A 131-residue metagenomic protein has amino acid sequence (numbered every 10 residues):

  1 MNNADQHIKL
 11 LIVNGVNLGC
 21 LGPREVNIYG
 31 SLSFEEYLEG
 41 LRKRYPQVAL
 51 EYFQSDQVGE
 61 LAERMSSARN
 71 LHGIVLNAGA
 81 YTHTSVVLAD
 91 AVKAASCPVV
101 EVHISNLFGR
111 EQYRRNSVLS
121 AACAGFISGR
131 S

Functional and structural regions predicted by a protein language model:
D5-L10: Extreme N-terminal starter segment of soluble prokaryotic enzymes
I12-N17: N-terminal nucleotide-binding beta1-loop-alpha1 segment
C20-E35: Glycine- and acidic-residue-enriched helix-capping/strand-helix junction motifs
Y37-A49, S67: A short, N-terminal amphipathic alpha-helix
A49-G59: Short beta->alpha junction loops
E51-Y52, V100, F108-S131: Short, glycine-/small-residue-rich phosphate/pyrophosphate-handling segment
A62-N70: Short, well-structured alpha-helical segments in soluble
H72-F108: Mid-chain, well-packed structural core segment of small domains
